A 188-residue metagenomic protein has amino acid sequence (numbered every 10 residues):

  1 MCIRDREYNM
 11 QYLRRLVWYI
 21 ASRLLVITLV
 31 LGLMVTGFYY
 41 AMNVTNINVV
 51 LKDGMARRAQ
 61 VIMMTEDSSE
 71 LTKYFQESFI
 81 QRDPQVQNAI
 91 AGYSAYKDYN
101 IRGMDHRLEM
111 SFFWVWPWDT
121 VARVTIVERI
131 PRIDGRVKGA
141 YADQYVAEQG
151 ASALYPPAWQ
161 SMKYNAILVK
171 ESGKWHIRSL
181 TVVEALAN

Functional and structural regions predicted by a protein language model:
M1-R6: Conserved small/polar residues in nucleotide/adenosyl-binding loops
E7-A21: Short, Lys/Arg-rich N-terminal segment immediately upstream of the first membrane anchor
R14, M110-W114, Y155, E171: Acidic, low-complexity intrinsically disordered regions
Y19-I20, Y96, V124: Short low-polarity hydrophobic stretches
S22-Y40: Hydrophobic membrane-insertion alpha-helices, especially the h-region of bacterial N-terminal signal peptides
T36-S111, V115-W116: Core segments of small alpha/beta cavity-forming domains
T120-N188: Exposed beta-sheet edge and beta->alpha loop/turn motif
